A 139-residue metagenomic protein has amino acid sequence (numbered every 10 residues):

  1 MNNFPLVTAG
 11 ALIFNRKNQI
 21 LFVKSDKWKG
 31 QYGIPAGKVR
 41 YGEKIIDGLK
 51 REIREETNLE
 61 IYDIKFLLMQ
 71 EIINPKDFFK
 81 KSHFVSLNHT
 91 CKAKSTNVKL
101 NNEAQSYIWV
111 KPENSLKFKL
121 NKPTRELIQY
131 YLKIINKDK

Functional and structural regions predicted by a protein language model:
M1-I20, L87-T90: Conserved N-terminal beta-strand and adjoining loop/helix that marks the start of the Nudix/MutT-like hydrolase domain
L6, K29, I34, I46 (+2 more regions): Short connector loops at helix/strand junctions that flank enzyme active sites, especially segments positioning acidic
L6, Q70-N97, Y131: Active-site-adjacent beta-strand/loop module that shapes the phosphate/pyrophosphate-binding cleft
Q19-E55: Conserved Nudix-box catalytic region and its N-terminal flanking loop in Nudix hydrolases and closely related
E60-M69: A short coil-to-beta-strand element that immediately follows conserved catalytic motifs
T90, K99-Y130: NUDIX/MutT-family hydrolases
L132-K139: Generic C-terminal helix-cap and adjacent flexible tail
